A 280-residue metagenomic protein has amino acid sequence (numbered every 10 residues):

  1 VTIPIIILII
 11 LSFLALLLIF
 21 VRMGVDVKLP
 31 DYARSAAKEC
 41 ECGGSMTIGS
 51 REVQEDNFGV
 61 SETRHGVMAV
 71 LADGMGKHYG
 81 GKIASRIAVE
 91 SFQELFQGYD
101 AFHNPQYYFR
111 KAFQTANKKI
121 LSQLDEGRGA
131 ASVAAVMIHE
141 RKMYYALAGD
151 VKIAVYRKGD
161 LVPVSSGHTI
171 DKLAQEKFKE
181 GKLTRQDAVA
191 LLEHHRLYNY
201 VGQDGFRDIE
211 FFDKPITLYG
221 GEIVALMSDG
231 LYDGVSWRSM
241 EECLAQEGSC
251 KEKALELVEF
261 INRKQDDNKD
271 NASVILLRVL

Functional and structural regions predicted by a protein language model:
V1-L280: PP2C/PPM-type serine/threonine phosphatase catalytic domain
